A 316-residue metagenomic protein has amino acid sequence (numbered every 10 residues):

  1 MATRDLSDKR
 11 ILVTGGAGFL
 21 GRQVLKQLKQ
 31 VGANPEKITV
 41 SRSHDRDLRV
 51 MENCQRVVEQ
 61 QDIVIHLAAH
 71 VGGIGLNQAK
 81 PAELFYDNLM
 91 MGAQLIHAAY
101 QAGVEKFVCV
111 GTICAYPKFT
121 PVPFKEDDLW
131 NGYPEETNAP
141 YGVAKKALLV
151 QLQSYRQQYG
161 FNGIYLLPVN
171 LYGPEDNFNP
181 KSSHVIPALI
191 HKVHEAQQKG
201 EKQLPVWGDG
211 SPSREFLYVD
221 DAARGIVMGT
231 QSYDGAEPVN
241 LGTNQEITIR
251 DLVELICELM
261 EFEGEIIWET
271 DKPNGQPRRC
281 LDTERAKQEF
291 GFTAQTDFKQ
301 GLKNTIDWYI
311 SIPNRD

Functional and structural regions predicted by a protein language model:
R4, F19, V24-Q27, V31-G32 (+1 more regions): C-terminal substrate-binding subdomain of Rossmann-fold SDR/epimerase-dehydratase oxidoreductases
G16: NAD(P)H cofactor-binding loop motif with strongest signal on the N-terminal glycine-rich segment
N34-C54: Adenosine-cofactor binding site in Rossmann-like domains, unifying the SAM/SAH pocket of S-adenosylmethionine-dependent
L48-N88, A98-Q101: NAD(P)H-binding glycine-rich loop region in Rossmannoid oxidoreductase-like domains and their noncatalytic homologs
A93-N138: Conserved Rossmann-fold NAD(P)-dependent oxidoreductase catalytic core, especially the SDR/UDP-sugar
G111-T112, L149-N177, L189, Q198-P205: Conserved beta-loop-beta element that borders a ligand/cofactor-binding pocket
A115-P117, P140, I164-I186, P212-S213: Flexible, glycine-rich beta-alpha linker
P140, A144-A147: Active-site helix of classical SDR
